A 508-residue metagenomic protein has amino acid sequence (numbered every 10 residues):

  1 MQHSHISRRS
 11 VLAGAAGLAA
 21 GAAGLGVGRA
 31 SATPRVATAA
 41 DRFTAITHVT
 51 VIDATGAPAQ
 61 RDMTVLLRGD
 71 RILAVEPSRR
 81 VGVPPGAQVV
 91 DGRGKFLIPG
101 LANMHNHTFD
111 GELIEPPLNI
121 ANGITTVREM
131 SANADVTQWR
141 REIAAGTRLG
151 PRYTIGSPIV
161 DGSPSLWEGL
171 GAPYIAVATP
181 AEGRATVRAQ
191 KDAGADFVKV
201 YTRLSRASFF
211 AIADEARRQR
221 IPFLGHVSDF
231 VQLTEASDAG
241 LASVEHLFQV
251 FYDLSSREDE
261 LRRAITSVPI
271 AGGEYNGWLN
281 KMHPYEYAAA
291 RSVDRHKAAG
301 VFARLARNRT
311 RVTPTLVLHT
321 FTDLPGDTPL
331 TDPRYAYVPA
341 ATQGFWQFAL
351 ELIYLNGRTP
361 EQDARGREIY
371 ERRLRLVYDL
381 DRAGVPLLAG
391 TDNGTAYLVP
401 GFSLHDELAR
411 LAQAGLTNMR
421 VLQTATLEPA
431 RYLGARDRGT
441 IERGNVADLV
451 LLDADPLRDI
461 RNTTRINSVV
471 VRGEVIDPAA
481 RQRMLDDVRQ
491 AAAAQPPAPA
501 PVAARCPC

Functional and structural regions predicted by a protein language model:
M1-S7, G14-L25, S31, A216: N-terminal secretory signal peptides
P34-A37, V51-T64, P77-S78, V399 (+2 more regions): Acidic, glycine-enriched loop/beta-strand segments at the rims of small-molecule binding/catalytic pockets
R35-F43, V51, T55-I98: Histidine-rich, glycine-flanked metal-binding segment
A45, V89-D91, Y153-I155, V475: Conserved beta-strand scaffold positions in the cores of enzyme catalytic domains, especially in NTP/NDP-utilizing
G92-L97, E112-S228, Q232-E286, K297-R334: Divalent-metal coordination cores built from histidine and acidic residues
G100-T108: Metallo-beta-lactamase
T186-D196, V250-A409, Q413-A414, V488 (+1 more regions): Active-site neighborhoods of metal-dependent hydrolases
V475-C508: Extracellular/periplasmic ectodomains of large secreted or surface enzymes and adhesion receptors
